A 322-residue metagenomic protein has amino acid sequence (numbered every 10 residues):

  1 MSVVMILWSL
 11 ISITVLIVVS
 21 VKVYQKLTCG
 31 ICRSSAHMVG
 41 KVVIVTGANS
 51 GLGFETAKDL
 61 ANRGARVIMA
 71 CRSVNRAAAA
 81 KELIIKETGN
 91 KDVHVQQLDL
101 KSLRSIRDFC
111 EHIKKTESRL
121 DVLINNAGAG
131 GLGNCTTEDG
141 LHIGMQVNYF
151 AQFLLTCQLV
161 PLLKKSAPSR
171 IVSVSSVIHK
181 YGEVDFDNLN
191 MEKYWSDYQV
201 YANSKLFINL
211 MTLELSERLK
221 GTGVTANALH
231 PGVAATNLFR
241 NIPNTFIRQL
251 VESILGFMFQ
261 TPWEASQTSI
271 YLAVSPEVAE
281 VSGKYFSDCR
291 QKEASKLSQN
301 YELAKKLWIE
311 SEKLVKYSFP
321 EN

Functional and structural regions predicted by a protein language model:
M1-S2, M258: N-terminal short leaders/motifs
S2-L7, Y24-F246, I309, L314-N322: Rossmann-fold NAD(P)H-dependent dehydrogenase/reductase core
S2-V18, I247, P276-N322: C-terminal tail/cap regions
L16, L52, G256-M258, L314: Short, positively charged
L16-K26: N-terminal signal peptide
I106, S204, A228, E252-E293 (+1 more regions): C-terminal helical subdomain
